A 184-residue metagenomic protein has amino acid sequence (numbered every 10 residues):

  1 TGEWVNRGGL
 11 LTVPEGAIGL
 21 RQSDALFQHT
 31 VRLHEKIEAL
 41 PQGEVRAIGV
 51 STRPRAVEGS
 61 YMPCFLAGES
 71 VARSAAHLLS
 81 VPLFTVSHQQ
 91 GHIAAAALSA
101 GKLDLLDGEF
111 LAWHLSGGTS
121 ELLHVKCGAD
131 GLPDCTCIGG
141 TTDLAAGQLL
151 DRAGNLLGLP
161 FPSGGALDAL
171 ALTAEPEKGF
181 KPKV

Functional and structural regions predicted by a protein language model:
T1-F27, G131-C137: Short glycine-rich, Thr/Ser-proximal phosphate-binding strand/loop in the N-terminal lobe of ATP-dependent enzymes
G2-N6, L106-G108, H114-L115, E121-V184: A short helix-loop
G2-V5, P63-S74, L79-V81, S99-L106 (+1 more regions): A glycine- and small-aliphatic-rich helix-loop capping segment at beta-alpha/alpha-beta transitions that lines
Q28-P41: Short, well-ordered amphipathic alpha-helical segments that serve as non-catalytic structural scaffolds within diverse
E38-R73, H77: Short beta-strand-loop/turn "lid" adjacent to the catalytic site in phosphate-handling enzymes
G49-S51, S87, L111-S116, L123: Short beta-strand segments
E69-H92, T141-D143: Short, acidic/small-residue loops that bind anionic groups at enzyme active sites
V81-L111: Conserved phosphate-binding catalytic cores of ATP/NTP-utilizing and phosphoryl-transfer enzymes
